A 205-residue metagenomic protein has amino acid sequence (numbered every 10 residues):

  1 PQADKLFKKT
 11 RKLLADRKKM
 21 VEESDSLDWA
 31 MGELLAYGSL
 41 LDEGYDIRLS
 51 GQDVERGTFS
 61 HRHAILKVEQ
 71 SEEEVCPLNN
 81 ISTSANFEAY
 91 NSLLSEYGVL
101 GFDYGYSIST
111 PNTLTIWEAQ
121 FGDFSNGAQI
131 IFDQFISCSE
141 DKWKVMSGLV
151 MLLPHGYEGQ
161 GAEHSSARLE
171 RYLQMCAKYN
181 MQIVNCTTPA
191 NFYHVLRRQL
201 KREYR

Functional and structural regions predicted by a protein language model:
P1-R205: Flexible, glycine-rich loop/tail regions that form catalytic "lids" or insertion modules at the edges of active sites
